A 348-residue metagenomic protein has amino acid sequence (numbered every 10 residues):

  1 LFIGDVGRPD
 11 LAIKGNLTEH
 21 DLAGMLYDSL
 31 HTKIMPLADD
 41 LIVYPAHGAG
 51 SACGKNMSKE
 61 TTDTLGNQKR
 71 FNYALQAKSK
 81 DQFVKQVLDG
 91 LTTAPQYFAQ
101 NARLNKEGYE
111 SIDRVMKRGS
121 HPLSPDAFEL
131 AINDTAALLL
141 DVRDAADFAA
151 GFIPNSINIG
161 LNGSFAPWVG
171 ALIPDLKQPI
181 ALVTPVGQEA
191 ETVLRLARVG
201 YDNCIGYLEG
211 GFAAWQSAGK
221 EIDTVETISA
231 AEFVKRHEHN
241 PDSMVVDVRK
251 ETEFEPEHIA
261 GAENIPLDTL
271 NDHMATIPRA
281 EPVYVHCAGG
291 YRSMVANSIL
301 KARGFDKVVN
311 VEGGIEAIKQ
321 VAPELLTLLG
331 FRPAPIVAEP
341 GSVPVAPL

Functional and structural regions predicted by a protein language model:
L1-L41, A52-N56, H273: Catalytic core of the metallo-beta-lactamase
D5, H47, G290: Active-site glycine-centered loops adjacent to acidic/histidine catalytic or metal-binding residues that shape
R8, I13-N16, H20, G66-R103 (+3 more regions): Rhodanese-like catalytic fold shared by cysteine-dependent sulfurtransferases and DSP/PTP-type phosphatases
P45-A49, K55-N56, A102, D141-D144 (+1 more regions): Short, well-ordered beta-to-alpha junction loops that form the rim of enzyme active sites and present histidine/acidic
G50-D63, K69, Y109: Mid-to-C-terminal Rossmann-like scaffold of FAD/NAD(P)H-dependent oxidoreductases
M116-A127: A contiguous, basic/glycine-rich beta-loop/short-helix subdomain that forms a polymer-engagement track
A131-I132, A136-A137: Long hydrophobic segments that form regular secondary structure
